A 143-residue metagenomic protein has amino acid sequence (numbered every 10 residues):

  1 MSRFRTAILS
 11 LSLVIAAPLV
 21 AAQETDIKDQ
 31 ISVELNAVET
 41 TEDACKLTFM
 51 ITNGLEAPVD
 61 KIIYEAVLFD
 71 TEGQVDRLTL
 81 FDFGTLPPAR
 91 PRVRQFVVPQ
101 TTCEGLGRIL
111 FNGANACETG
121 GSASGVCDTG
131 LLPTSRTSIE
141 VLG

Functional and structural regions predicted by a protein language model:
M1-L9: Bacterial N-terminal signal peptides that target proteins for export
I8-A16: Bacterial N-terminal signal peptides
A22-M50, T137-L142: Low-complexity, acidic Ser/Thr/Pro/Gly-rich terminal tails and inter-domain linkers that flank the onset of structured
Q30, Q100-G143: Terminal connector regions
A57-K61: Short acidic/proline- and small/hydrophobic-mixed sequence motifs that coincide with surface turns and coil-to-beta
F69-G107: Intrinsically disordered, low-complexity Pro/Gly/Ser/Thr-rich segments with frequent PxxP/GP/PP motifs and embedded
